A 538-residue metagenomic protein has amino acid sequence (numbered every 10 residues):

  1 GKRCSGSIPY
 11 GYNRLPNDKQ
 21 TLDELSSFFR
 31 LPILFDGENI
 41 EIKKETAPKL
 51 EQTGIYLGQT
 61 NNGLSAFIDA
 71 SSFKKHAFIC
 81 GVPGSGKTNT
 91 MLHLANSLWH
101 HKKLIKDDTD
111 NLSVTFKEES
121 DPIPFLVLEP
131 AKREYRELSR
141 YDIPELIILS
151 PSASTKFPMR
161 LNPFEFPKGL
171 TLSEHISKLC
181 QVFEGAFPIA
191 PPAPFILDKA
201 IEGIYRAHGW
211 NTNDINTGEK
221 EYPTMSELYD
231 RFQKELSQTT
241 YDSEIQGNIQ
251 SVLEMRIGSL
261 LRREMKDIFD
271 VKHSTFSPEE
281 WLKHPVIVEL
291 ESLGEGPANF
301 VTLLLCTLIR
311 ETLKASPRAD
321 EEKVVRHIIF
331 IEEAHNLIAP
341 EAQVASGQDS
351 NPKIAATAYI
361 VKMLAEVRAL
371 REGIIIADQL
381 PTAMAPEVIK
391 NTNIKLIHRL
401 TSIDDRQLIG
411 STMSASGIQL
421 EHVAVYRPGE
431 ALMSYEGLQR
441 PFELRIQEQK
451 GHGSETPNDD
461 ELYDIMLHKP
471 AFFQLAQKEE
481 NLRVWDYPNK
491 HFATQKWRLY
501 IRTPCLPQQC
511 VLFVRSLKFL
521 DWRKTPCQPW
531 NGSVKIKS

Functional and structural regions predicted by a protein language model:
G1-P48, I418-Q474: Phosphate-binding and hydrolysis-coupling loops of NTP-dependent motor/remodeling domains
G1-V82, N89-T90, L94-N96, H101-E119 (+2 more regions): Basic- and hydrophobic-enriched, low-structure N-terminal and domain-boundary segments that flank ATP-binding catalytic
A47-K49, L57-T60, I68-S71, L126 (+5 more regions): Replace "in large, NTP-powered and nucleic-acid-processing enzymes" with "in large, NTP-powered factors and other
G58, S71, C80-V82, L128 (+8 more regions): Generic beta-strand/beta-sheet core signal
K75-H76, G86-K87, R133-R136, R231 (+7 more regions): Flexible loop/turn segments at secondary-structure boundaries
P83, H93-N96, P167, Q348 (+1 more regions): Conserved ATP-driven motor cores of ASCE-family P-loop NTPases powering translocation/secretion/packaging/pilus
H93-A365, A369-E372, A431-Y435: P-loop NTPase motor domains
F300, R427-S538: Conserved P-loop NTPase motor module
